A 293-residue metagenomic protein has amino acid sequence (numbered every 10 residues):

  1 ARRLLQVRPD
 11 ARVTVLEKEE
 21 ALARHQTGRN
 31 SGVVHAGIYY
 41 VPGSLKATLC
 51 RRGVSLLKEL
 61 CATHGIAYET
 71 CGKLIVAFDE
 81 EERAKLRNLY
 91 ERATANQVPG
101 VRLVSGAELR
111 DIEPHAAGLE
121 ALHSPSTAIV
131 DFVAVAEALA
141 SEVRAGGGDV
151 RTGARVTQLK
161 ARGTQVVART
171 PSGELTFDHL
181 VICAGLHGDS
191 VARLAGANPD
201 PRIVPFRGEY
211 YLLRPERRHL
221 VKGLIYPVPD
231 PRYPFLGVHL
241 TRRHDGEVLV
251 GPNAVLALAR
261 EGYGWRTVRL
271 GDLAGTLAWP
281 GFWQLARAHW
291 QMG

Functional and structural regions predicted by a protein language model:
L5-R29: Glycine-rich FAD pyrophosphate-binding loop
E17, T70, V104-G106, T152-A154 (+1 more regions): Short loop/edge segments at beta-strand edges and connector loops that shape dinucleotide/nucleotide cofactor-binding
A23-G53, H64-Y68, E108, A257-M292: Glycine-rich active-site loop/strand segments that organize a redox cofactor
R29, E81-K85, I112-L119, K160-V167 (+1 more regions): A short, glycine/Asx- and small/polar-enriched loop/turn that sits immediately N-terminal to a beta-strand
V33-E108, I112, G118, G237-V238 (+2 more regions): Dinucleotide-binding Rossmann-like beta1-alpha1 core, especially the glycine-rich loop that anchors the ADP
L122-H179, C183-S190: Helical element adjacent to the flavin cofactor pocket in flavoenzyme catalytic cores
L159-V268: Flavin-dependent oxidoreductases
